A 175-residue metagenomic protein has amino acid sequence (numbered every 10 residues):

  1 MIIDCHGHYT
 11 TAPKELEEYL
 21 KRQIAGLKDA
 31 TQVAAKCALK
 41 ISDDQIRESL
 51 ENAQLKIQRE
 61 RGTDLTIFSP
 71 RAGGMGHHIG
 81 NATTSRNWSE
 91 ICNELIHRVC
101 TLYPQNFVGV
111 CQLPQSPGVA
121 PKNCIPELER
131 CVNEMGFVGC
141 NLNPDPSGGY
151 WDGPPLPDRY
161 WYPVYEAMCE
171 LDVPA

Functional and structural regions predicted by a protein language model:
M1-A175: Helix-coil boundary/capping segments in enzymes
